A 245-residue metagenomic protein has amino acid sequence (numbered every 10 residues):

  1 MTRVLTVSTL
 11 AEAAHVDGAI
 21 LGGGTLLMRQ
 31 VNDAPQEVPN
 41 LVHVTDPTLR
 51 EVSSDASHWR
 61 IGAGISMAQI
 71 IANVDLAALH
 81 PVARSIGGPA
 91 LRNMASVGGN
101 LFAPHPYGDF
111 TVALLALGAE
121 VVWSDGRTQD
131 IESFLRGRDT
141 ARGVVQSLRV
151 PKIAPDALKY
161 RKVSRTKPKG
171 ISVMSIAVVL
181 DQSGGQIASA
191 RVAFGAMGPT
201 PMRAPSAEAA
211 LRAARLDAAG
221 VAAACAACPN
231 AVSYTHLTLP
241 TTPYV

Functional and structural regions predicted by a protein language model:
M1-L237, P243: C-terminal structural segment of proteins
